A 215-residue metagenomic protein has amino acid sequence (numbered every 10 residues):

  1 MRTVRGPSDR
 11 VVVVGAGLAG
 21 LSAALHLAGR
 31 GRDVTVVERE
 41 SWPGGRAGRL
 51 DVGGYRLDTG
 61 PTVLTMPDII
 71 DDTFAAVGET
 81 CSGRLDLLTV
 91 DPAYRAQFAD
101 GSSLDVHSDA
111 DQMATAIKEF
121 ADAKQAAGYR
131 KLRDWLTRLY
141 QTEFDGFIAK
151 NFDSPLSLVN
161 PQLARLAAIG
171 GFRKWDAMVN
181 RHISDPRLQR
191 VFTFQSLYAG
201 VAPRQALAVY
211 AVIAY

Functional and structural regions predicted by a protein language model:
M1-T3: A short, compositionally biased domain-edge/stem linker segment
R5-T142: N-terminal glycine-rich phosphate/pyrophosphate-binding loop and immediately adjacent elements
A99-L207: Rossmann-like flavin
Q205-Y215: Residues forming anionic-ligand binding surfaces in small-molecule and nucleic-acid pockets of primarily soluble enzymes
